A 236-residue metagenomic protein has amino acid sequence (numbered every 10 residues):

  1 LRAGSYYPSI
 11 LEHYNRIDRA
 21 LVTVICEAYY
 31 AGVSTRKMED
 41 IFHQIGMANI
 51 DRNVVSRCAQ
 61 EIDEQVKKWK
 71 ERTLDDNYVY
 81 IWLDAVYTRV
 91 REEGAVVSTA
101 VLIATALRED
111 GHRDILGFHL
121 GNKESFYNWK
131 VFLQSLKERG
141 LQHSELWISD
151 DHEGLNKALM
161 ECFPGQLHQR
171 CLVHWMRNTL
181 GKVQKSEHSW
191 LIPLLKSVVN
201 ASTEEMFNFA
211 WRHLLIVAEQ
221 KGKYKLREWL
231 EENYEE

Functional and structural regions predicted by a protein language model:
R2-S5, S9-N15, A20, Q44 (+5 more regions): RNase H-like nuclease fold core
Y7, T179-V217: Metal-dependent DNA phosphodiester-chemistry modules and their immediately adjacent helices/loops in DNA-processing
D18-V22, W129, L191, F207-A210: N-terminal alpha-helical segment
A20-G32: Short, amphipathic alpha-helical "recognition" segments used to contact nucleic acids or chromatin
G32-F42: Short, charged amphipathic recognition helices of the HTH superfamily and cognate SANT/SANTA-like modules
V54, L146-E153, A158-K196: Conserved beta-strand -> loop -> alpha-helix junction used to position metal-binding or nucleic-acid-contacting
P164, N200-E236: Acidic/histidine-rich catalytic cores and adjacent linkers of DNA breakage/strand-transfer/modification proteins
